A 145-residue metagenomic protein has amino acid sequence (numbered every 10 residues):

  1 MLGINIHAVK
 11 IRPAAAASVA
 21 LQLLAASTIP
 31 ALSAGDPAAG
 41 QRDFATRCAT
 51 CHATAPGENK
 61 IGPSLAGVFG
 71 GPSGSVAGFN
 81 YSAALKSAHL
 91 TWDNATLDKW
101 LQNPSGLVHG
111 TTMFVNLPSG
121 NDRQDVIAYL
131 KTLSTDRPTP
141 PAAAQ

Functional and structural regions predicted by a protein language model:
G3-V19: Bacterial N-terminal signal peptides that target proteins for export
A17-S27: Bacterial N-terminal signal peptides
I29-S33: Sec/Tat signal peptide C-region and signal peptidase I cleavage site
G35-E58, L65: Sequence/structural segment immediately N-terminal to covalent heme-attachment motifs in c-type and related
A39, D43, K60, S64 (+2 more regions): Extracytoplasmic/secreted proteins, especially bacterial periplasmic and envelope-associated proteins
A77-A95: Short Fe-S-cluster ligation motifs
D93-P141: C-terminal capping alpha-helices of c-type cytochrome domains
A144-Q145: Short, solvent-exposed mixed-charge patches
